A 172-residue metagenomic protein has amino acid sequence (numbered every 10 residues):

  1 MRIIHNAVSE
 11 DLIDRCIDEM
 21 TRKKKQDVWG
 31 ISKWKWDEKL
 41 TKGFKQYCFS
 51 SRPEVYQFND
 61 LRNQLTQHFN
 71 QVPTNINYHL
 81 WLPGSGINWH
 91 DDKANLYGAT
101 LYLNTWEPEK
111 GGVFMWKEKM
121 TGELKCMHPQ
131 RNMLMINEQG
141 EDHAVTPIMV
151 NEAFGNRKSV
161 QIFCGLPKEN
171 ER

Functional and structural regions predicted by a protein language model:
M1-F69: Non-heme Fe(II)/2-oxoglutarate
N63, F69-R172: Catalytic core of non-heme Fe(II) oxygenases with the double-stranded beta-helix
